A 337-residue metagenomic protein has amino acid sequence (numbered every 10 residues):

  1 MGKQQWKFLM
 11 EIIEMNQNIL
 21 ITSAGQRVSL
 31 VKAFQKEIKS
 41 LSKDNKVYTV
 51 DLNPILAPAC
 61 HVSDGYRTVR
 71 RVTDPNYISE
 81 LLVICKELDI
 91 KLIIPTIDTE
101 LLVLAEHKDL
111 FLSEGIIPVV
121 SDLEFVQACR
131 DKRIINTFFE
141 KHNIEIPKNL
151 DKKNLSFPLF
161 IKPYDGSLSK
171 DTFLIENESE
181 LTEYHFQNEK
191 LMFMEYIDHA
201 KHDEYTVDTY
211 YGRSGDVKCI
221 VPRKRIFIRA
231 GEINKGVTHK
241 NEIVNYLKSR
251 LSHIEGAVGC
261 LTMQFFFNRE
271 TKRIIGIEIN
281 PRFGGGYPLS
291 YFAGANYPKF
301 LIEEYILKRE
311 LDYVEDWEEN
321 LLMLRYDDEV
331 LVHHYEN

Functional and structural regions predicted by a protein language model:
G2-V119: ATP-binding N-terminal substructure of ATP-dependent carboxylate-amine bond-forming enzymes
P54, D165, P281: Short, glycine/acidic-enriched loop or turn micro-motifs at the edges of active sites
I55-A57, E124-A128, I228: Short gly/pro/ser/thr-enriched loop/turn and capping motifs at secondary-structure boundaries
L88, E242-N337: ATP-dependent carboxylate activation and anion-phosphoryl transfer catalytic cores that bind Mg-ATP to form
L123-K201, Y211-S214, N241-N245: Active-site nucleotide/adenylate-binding loops and adjacent lid/helix of ATP-dependent enzymes
L159, K170, Y205-V207, M263 (+1 more regions): Change "...and in nucleic-acid phosphodiester-cleaving endonucleases..." to "...and in nucleic-acid processing enzymes
I175-A257, F266-E270, I274-I275: Phosphate-binding site of ATP-dependent enzymes
